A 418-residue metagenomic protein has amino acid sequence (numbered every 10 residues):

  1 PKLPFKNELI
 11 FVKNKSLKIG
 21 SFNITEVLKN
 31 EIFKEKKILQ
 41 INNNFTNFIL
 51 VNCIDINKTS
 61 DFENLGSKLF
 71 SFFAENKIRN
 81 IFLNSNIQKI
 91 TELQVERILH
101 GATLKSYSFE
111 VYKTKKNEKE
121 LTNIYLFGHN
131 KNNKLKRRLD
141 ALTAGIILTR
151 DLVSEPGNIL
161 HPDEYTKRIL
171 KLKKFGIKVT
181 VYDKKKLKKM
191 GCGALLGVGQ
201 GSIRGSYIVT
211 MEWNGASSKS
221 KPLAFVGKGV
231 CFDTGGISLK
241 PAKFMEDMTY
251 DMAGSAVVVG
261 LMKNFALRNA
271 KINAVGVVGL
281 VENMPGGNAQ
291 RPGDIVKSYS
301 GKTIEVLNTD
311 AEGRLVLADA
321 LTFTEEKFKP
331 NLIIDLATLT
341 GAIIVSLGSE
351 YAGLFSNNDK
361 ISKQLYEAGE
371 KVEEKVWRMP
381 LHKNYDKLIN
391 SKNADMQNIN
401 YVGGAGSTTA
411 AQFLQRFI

Functional and structural regions predicted by a protein language model:
P1-G229: Short amphipathic alpha-helical segment within the helicase RecA-like ATPase core that mediates nucleic-acid
P4-F5, I32-K34, T149, D163-I418: A generic structural signal for tightly packed, nonpolar segments enriched in small/aliphatic residues
